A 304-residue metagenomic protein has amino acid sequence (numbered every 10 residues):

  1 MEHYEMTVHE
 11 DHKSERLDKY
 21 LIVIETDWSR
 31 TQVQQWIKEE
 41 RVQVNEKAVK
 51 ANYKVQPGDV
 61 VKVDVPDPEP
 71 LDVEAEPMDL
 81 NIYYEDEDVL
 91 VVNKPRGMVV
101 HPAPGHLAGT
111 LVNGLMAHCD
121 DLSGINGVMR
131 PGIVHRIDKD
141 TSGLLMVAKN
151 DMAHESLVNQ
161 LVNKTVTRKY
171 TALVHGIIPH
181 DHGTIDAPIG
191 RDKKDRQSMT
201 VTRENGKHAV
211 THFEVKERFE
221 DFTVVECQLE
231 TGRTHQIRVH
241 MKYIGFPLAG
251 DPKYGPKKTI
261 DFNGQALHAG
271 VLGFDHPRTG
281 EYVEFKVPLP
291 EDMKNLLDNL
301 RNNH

Functional and structural regions predicted by a protein language model:
M1-T184, K193, K294-L300: RNA pseudouridine synthases
K50-K54, E226, G264: Short, surface-exposed secondary-structure edge patches
I82, V174, F213-V215, L248: Conserved hydrophobic positions within beta-strands
V92, V239, G250: Active-site flanking residues adjacent to catalytic metal/cofactor-binding acidic residues
G127-N159, T167, T171, D186 (+2 more regions): The conserved catalytic core of RNA pseudouridine synthases
T200, A249-T259: Short, surface-exposed loop/helix-turn segments at secondary-structure junctions that function as lids/hinges flanking
D261-A269: Active-site-adjacent capping/gating segments
